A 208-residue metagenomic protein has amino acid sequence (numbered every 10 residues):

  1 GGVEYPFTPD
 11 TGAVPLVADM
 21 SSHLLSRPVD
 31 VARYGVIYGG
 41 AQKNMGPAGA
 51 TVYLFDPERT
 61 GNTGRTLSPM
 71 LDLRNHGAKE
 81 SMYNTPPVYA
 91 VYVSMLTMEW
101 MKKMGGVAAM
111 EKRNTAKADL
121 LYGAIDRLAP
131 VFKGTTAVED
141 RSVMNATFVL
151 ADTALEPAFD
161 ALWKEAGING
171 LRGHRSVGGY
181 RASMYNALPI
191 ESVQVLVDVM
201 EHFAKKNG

Functional and structural regions predicted by a protein language model:
G1-L24: Active-site phosphate-binding strand-loop segment of PLP-dependent enzymes
F7-T11, P28-A32, K43-P47, V138-E139 (+1 more regions): Solvent-exposed alpha-helices and their adjacent loops that cap or buttress functional pockets in soluble metabolic
V17, V31-Q42: Conserved active-site segment immediately N-terminal to the catalytic lysine that forms the internal aldimine
A41-Y122, A137, K206-G208: Active-site C-terminal subdomain of aminotransferase-like
F55, F148-D152, M184-N186: Short beta-strand-to-loop capping motifs
V131-L162: Conserved PLP-binding catalytic core of the aspartate aminotransferase-like
V131-T135, I168-G173: A short linear hydrophobic-aromatic micro-motif
E165, H174-G208: PLP-dependent enzyme catalytic core of the Aspartate aminotransferase-like
